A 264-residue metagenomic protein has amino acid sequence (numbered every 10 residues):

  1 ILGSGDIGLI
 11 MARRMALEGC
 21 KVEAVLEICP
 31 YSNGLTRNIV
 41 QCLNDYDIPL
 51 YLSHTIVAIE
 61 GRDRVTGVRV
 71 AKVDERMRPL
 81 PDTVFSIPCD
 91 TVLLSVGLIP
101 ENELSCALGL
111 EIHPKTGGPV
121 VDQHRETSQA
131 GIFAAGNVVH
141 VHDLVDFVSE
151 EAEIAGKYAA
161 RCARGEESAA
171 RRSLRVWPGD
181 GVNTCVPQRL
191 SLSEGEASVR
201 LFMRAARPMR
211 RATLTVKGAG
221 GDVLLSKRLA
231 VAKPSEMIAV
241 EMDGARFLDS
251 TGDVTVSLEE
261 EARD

Functional and structural regions predicted by a protein language model:
G3-G5: Glycine-rich Rossmann-fold phosphate-binding loop(s) that bind the pyrophosphate of adenine dinucleotide cofactors
L9, R13-E103, A197-V231: A Rossmann-like FAD-binding core segment of flavoenzymes
D90-H142: FAD-site-proximal beta/loop scaffold in flavoenzymes
I112-P114, E151, S168-R171, L214-T215 (+1 more regions): Conserved mixed alpha/beta catalytic, RNA-binding, or beta-rich assembly cores of soluble enzyme, regulatory
A135-D180, A262-D264: A conserved FAD-binding loop/helix module that cradles the flavin
E167-P208: Surface beta-strand/loop "capping" patches
L201, A212-V216, M242-D264: Short, aromatic- and glycine-rich surface loops/edge beta-strands on solvent-exposed regions
K233-D243: Aromatic sugar-binding surface patches on proteins that engage polysaccharides or sugar-phosphate polymers
